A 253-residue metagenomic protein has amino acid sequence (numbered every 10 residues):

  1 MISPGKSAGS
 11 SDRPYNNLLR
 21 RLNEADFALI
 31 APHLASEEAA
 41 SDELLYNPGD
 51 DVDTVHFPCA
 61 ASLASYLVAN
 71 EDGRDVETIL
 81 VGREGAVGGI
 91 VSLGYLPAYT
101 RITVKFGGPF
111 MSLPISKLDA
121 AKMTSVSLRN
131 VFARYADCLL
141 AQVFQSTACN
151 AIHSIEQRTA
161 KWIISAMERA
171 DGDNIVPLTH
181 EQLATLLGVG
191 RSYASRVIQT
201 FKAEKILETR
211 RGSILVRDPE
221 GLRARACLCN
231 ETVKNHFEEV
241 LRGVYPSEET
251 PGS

Functional and structural regions predicted by a protein language model:
M1-A40, A86, V91-L93: Cyclic nucleotide-binding regulatory module and flanking cytosolic helices
L22, P58, V81-G82, K105 (+3 more regions): A conserved hydrophobic position in a structured secondary element of the catalytic/binding core that shapes
E37-A39, L45-P48, R169: Small beta-barrel nucleic-acid-binding modules, principally OB-folds
E43-G107: Cyclic nucleotide-binding regulatory domains
I79-D137, A141, Q145: Cyclic-nucleotide recognition modules
F106-G107, K122-G188: Polybasic "coupling" helices that flank or enter modular domains
A166-S253: Phosphate-/nucleic-acid-contacting segments
